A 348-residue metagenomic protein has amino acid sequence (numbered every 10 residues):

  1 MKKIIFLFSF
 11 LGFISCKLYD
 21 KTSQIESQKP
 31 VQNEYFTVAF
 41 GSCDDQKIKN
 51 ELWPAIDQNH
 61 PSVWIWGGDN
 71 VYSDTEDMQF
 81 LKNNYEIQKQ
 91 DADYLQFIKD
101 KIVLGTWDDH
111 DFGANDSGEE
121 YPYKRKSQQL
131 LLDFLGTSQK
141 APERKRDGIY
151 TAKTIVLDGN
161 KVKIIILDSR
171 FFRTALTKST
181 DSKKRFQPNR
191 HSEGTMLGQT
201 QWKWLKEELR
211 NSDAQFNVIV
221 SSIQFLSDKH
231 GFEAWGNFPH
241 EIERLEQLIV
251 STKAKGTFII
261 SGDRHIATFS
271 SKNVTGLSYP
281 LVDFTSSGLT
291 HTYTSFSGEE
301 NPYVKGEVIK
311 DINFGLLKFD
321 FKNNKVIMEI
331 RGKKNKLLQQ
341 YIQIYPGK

Functional and structural regions predicted by a protein language model:
M1, T22-K348: Long, structured stretches of catalytic cores involved in phosphate-ester chemistry, encompassing
M1-S27: Bacterial Sec-dependent N-terminal signal peptides
